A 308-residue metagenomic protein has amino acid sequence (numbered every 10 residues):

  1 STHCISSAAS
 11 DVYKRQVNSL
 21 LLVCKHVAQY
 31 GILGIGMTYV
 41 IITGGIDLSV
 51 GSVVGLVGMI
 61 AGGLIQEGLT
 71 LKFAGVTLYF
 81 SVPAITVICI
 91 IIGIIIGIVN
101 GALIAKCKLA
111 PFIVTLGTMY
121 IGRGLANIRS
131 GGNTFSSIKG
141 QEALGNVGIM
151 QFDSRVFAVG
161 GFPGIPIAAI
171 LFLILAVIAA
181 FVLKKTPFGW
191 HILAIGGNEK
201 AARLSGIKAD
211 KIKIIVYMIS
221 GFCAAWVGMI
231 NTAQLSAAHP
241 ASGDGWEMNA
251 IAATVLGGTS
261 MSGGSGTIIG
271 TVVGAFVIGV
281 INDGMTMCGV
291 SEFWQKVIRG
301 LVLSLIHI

Functional and structural regions predicted by a protein language model:
T2-A9, Y13, I306-H307: Single conserved hydrophobic/aromatic residue that forms the stacking wall/gate of nucleotide- or nucleobase-binding
S7-S10, V17-L69, A102-L109, G258-I269 (+1 more regions): Single transmembrane alpha-helix segments in multi-pass membrane proteins
V17-K25, V76-P83, V156-A168, A241-G245 (+1 more regions): Interfacial loop-to-helix junctions that mark the boundaries of transmembrane helices in multi-pass membrane
I41-I46, I95-G140, L144, V182-P187 (+1 more regions): Short loop segments and helix-boundary regions at transmembrane helix junctions of multi-pass inner-membrane proteins
T70-M119, G274, L305: Alpha-helical transmembrane segments within multi-pass membrane transporters and channels
S81-I85, C89, I96-N100, I104 (+1 more regions): Helix-loop-helix "hairpin" substructures at the membrane interface of multi-pass membrane proteins
P83, F112-T186, I212-I215, L235-G243 (+1 more regions): Transmembrane helix-bundle core of multi-pass membrane transporters and related energy-transducing complexes
Y217-M218, A224, Q234-G300: Transmembrane alpha-helical segments in multi-pass inner-membrane proteins
